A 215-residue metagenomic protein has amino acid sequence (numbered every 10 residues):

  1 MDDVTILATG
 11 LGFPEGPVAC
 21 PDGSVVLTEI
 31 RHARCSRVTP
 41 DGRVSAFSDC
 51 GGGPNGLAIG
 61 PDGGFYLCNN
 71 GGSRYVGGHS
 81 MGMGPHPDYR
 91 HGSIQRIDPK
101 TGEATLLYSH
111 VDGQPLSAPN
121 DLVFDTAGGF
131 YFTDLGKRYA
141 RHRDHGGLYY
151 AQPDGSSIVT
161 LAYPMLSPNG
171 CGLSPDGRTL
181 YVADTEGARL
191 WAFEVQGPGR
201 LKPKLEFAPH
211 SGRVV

Functional and structural regions predicted by a protein language model:
M1-V215: Sequence-structural signature of mature extracellular/luminal beta-sheet repeat domains, prominently beta-propellers
